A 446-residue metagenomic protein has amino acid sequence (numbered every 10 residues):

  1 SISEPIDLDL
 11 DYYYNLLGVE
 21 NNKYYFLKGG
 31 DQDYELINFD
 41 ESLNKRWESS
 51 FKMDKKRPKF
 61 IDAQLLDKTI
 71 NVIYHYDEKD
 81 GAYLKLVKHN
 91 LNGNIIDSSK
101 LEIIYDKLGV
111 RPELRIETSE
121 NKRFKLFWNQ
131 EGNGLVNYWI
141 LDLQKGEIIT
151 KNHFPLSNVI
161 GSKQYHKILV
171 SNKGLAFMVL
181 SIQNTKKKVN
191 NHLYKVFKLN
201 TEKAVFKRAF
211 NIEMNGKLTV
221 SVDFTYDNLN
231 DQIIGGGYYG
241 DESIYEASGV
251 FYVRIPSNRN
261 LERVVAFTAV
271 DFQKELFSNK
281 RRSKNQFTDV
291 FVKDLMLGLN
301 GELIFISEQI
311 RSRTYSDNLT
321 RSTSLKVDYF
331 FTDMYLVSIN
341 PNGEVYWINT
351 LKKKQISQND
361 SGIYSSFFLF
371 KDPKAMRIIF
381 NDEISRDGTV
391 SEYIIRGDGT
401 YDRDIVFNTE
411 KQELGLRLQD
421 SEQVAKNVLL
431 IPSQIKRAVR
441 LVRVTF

Functional and structural regions predicted by a protein language model:
S1-Y12, N44-E48, S98, K151 (+1 more regions): A short helix->beta-strand "capping" segment at the edge of beta-propeller domains
L8-L17, K55-L65, I103-E117, V159-L169 (+4 more regions): Repeated scaffold domains used in trafficking and secretory/extracellular systems, primarily beta-propellers
N15-D31, D62-G81, L114-I116, E120-G132 (+7 more regions): Short beta-strand elements that form the blades of beta-propeller/WD-repeat-like and other beta-sheet-rich scaffold
Y24-F51, K85: Beta-propeller domains
F39, L84-G93, V136-G146, N190-A204 (+4 more regions): Beta-propeller blade signature
N44-Y83, S98-E113, P155-Y165, A209-N215 (+1 more regions): Blade-loop segments of beta-propeller domains
L169-M178, K187-G301: Long, internal scaffold/assembly segments composed of regular secondary structure
F210-D223, L261-F291, V345-F367, G397-K426: Conserved blade-ending motifs and adjacent loop-strand segments that build the rim/top face of beta-propeller domains
